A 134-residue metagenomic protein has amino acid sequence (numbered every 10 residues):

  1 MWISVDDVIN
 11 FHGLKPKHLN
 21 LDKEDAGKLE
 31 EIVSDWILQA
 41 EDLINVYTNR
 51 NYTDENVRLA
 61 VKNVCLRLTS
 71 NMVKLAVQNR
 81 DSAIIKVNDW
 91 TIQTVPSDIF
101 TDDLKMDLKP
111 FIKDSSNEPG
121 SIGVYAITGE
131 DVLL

Functional and structural regions predicted by a protein language model:
M1-V61, P110-L134: Conserved short "hinge" loops at termini or chain/domain junctions
D42-R50, R67, N71-N79: Amphipathic alpha-helical interaction surfaces
A60-L68: Short, structured protein-protein interaction patches enriched in aromatics and acidic/basic residues, typified by
N71-L134: Short loop/turn elements at secondary-structure junctions
